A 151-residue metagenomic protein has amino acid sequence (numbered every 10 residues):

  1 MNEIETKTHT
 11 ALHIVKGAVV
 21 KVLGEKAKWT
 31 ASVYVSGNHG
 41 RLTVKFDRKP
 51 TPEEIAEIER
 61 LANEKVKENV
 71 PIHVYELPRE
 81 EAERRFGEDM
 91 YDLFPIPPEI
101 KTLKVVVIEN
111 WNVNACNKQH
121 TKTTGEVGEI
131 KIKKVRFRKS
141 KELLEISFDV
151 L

Functional and structural regions predicted by a protein language model:
M1-L151: Active-/binding-site microenvironments in catalytic and ligand-binding cores
